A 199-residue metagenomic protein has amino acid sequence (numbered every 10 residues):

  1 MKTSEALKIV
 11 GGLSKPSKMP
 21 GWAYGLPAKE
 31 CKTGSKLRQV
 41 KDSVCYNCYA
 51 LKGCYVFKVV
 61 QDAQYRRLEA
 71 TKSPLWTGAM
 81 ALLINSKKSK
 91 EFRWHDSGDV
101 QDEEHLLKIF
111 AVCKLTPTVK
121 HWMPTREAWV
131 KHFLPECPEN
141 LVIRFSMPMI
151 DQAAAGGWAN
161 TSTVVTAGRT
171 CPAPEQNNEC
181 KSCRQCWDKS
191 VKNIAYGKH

Functional and structural regions predicted by a protein language model:
M1-H199: Class I S-adenosyl-L-methionine
